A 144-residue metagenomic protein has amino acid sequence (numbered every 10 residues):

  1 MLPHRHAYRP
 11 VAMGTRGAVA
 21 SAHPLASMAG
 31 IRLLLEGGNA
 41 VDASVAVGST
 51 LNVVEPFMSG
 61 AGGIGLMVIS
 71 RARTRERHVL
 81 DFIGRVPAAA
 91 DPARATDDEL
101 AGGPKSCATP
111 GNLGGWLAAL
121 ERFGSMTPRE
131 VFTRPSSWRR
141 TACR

Functional and structural regions predicted by a protein language model:
M1-M28, R32, A40-R144: Noncatalytic scaffold domains of N-terminal-nucleophile
